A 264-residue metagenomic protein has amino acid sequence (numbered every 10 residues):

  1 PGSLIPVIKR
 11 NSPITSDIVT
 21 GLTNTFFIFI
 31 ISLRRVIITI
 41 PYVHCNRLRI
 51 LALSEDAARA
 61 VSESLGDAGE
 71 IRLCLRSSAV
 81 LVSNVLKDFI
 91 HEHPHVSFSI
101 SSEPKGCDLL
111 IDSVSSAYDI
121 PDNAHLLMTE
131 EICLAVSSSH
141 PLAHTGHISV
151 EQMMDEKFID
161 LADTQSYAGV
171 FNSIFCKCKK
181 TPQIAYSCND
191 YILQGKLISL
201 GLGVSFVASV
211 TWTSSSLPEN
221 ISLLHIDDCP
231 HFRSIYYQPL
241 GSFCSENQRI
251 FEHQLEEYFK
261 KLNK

Functional and structural regions predicted by a protein language model:
S3, K9-S16, F29-R35: Low-acidity, Ser/Thr- and Arg-rich intrinsically disordered low-complexity segments
T39-E63: Alpha-helical "hinge/linker" immediately C-terminal to small N-terminal DNA-binding modules
P41-N46, L81, V85, V170-F171 (+1 more regions): Short amphipathic alpha-helical coupling segments at ligand-binding clamshell hinges and other catalytic/signaling
D67-D119, C188: Central regulatory/effector-binding core of bacterial HTH transcription factors
F98, P121-H125, T129-E131, I192-G241: Beta-alpha-beta core module
Y118, S139-I148, C229-H231, G241-N247: Short helix-loop capping/hinge motifs at secondary-structure junctions, enriched in acidic/polar residues
I120-I132, V136-F158: Flexible hinge/capping segments at coil-to-helix
L142-A143, E156-C178, E246, L262: Secondary-structure junction motif
